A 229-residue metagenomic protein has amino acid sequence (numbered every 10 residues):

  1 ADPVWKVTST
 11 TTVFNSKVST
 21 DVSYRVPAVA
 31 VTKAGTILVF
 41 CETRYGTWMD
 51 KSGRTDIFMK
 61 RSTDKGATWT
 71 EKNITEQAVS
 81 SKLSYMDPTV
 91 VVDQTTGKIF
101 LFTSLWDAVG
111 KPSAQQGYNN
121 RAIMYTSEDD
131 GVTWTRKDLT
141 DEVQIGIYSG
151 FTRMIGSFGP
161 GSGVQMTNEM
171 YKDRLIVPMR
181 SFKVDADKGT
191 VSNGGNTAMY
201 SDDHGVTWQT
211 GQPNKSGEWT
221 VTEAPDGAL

Functional and structural regions predicted by a protein language model:
D2-L229: Asp-box/BNR beta-propeller blade signature and adjacent active/binding-site loops in extracellular glycan-interacting
